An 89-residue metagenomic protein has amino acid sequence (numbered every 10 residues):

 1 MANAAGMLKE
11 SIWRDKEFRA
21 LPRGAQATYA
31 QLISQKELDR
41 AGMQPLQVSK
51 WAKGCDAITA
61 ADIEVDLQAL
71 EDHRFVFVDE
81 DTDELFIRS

Functional and structural regions predicted by a protein language model:
M1-D81: Positively charged, structured surface patches that bind polyanionic biopolymers
D83-S89: Short, cationic-aromatic polyanion-contact patches
